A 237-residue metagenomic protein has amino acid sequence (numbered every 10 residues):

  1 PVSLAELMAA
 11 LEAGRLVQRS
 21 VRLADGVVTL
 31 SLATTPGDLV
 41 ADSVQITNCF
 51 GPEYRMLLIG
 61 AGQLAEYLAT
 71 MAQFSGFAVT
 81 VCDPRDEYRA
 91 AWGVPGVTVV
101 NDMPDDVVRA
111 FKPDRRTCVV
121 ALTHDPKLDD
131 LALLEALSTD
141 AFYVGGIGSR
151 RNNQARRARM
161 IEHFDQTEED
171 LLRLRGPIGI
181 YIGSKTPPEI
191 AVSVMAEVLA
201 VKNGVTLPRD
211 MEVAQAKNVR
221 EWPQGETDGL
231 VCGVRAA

Functional and structural regions predicted by a protein language model:
P1-P84, Y88-V97, D114-T117, R159 (+1 more regions): Segments forming oxygen-rich coordination pockets for charged ligands
G62-Q63, P126-K127, R151: Residue-level detector of alpha-helix initiation sites
M71, L131-A136: A short acidic, amphipathic alpha-helical/loop segment
C82, C118-T123, L134-R159: ADP-ribose/adenylate-binding Rossmann-like module
P84-E87, M103-V107, I147-R151: Short, acidic/turn-prone active-site loops that include or flank metal/cofactor- and phosphate-binding residues
V97-M103: Conserved SAM-binding strand-loop segment of SAM-dependent methyltransferases
D105-R115: Short amphipathic alpha-helix with an adjacent loop that forms part of the alpha/beta core around
I147-A237: Adenosine-phosphate binding glycine-rich loop
